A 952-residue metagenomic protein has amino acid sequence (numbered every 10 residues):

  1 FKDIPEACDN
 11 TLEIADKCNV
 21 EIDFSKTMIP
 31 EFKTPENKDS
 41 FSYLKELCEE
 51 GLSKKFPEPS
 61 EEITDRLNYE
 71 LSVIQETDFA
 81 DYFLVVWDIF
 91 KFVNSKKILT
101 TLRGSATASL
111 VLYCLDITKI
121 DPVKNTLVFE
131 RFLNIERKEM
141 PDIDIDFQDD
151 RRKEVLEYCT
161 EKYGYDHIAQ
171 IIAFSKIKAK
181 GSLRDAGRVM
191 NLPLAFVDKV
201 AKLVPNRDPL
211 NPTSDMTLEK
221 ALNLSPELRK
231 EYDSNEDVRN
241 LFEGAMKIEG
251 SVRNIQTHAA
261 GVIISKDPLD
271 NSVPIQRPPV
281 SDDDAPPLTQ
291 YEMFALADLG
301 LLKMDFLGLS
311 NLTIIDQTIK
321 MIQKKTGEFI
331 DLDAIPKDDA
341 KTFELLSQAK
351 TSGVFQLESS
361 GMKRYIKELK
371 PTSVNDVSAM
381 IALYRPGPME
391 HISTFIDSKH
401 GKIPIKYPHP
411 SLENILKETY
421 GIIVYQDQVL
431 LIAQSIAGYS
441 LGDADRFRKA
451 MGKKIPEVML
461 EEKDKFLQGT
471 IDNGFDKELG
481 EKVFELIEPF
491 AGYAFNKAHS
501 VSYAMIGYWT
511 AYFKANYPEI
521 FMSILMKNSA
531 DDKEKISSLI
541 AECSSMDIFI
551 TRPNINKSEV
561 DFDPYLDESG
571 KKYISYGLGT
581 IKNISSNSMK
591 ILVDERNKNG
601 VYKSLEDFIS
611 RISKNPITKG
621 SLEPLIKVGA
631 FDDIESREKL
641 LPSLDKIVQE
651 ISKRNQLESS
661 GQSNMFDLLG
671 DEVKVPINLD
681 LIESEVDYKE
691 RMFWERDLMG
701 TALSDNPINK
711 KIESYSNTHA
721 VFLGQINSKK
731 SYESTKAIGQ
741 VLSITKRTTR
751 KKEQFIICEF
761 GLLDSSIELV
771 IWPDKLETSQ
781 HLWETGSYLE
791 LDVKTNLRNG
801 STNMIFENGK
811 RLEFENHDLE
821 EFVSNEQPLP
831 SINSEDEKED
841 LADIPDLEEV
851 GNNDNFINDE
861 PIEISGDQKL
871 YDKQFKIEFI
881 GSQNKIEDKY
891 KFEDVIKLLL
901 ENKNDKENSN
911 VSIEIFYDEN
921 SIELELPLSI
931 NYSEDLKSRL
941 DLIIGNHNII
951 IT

Functional and structural regions predicted by a protein language model:
F1, I29, P35-T952: Noncatalytic, beta-rich nucleic-acid-contacting surfaces in large DNA/RNA-processing enzymes
D3-P5: Residue patterns forming the tRNA-binding/recognition surfaces of aminoacyl-tRNA synthetases and related DALR
T11: Conserved, mostly hydrophobic/aromatic
I14-C18, R253: Amphipathic alpha-helical blocks
